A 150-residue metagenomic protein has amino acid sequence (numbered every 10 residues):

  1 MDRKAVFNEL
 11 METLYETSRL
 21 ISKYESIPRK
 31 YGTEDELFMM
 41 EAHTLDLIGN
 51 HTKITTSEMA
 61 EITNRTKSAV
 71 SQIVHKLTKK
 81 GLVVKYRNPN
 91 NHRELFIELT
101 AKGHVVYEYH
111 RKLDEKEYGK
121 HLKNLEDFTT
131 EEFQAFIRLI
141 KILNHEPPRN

Functional and structural regions predicted by a protein language model:
M1-A5, E131-N150: C-terminal regulatory/oligomerization modules of transcriptional regulators
M1-E36: N-terminal leader segment of winged-helix/HTH proteins
M11-S18, E41, T100, I137-I140: Generic structural concept
L14-T17, I21-Y24, P28, T63 (+3 more regions): Alpha-helical linker/hinge and terminal dimerization helices associated with HTH transcriptional regulators
Y24-T66: N-terminal helix-turn-helix DNA-binding core of bacterial DNA-binding proteins
H75-Q134: Charged, amphipathic alpha-helical coiled-coil/dimerization segments
